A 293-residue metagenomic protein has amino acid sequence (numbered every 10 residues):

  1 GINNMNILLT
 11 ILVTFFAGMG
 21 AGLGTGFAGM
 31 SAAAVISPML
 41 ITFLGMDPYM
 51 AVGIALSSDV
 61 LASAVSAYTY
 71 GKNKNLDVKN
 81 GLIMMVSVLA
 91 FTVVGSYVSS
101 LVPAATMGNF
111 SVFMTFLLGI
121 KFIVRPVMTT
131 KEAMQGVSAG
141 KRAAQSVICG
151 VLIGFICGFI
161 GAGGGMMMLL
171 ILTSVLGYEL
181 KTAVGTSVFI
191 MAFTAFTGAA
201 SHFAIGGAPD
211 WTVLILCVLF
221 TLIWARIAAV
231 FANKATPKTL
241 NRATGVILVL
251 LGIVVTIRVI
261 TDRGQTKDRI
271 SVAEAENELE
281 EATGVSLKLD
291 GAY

Functional and structural regions predicted by a protein language model:
G1-L23, S37, I41-F43, P48 (+3 more regions): Juxtamembrane transmembrane-helix boundary motif
G22, V52-V60, L89, V184-A195 (+1 more regions): Transmembrane helix-bundle signature of multi-pass membrane transporters/permeases
F27-I36, G161-I171: Transmembrane helix boundary and interhelical junction motifs in multipass membrane proteins
S37, S57, L61-A64, F116 (+4 more regions): Alpha-helical transmembrane segments of polytopic integral membrane proteins, especially the permease/helical cores
M46-I54, K79-N80, G177-V188: Membrane-interface alpha-helices at helix entry/exit sites of multi-pass transporters
S58, T186-H202, T212-A225: A small-residue-rich subset of transmembrane alpha-helices
T130-K131, A162-M167, Y178-T182: Short, structured loop/turn "capping" segments at alpha-beta junctions
